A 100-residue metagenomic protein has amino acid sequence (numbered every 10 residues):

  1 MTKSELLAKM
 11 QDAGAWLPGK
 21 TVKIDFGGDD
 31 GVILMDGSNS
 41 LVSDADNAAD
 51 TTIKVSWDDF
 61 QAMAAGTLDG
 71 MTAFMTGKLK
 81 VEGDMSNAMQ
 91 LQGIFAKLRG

Functional and structural regions predicted by a protein language model:
M1-G100: Feature captures hydrophobic
